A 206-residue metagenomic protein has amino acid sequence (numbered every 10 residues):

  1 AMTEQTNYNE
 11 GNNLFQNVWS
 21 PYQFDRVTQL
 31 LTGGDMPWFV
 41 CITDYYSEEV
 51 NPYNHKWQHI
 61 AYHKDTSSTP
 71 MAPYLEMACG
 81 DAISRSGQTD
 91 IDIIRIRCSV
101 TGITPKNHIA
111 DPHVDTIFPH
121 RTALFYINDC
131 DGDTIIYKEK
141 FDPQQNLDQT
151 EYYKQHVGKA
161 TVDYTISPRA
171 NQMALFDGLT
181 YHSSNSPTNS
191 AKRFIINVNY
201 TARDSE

Functional and structural regions predicted by a protein language model:
M2-D90: Non-heme Fe(II)/2-oxoglutarate
A72-E76, G80-E206: Catalytic core of non-heme Fe(II) oxygenases with the double-stranded beta-helix
